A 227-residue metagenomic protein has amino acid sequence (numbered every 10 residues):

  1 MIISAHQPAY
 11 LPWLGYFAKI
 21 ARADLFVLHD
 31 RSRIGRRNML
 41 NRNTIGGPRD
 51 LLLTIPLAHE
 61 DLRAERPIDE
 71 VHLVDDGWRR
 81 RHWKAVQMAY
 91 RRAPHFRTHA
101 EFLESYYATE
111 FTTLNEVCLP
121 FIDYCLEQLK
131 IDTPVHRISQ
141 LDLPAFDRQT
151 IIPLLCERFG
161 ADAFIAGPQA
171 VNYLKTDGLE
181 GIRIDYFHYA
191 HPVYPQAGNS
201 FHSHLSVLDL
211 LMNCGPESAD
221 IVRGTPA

Functional and structural regions predicted by a protein language model:
M1-A227: Residues lining hydrophobic/aromatic ligand-binding pockets adjacent to catalytic sites
